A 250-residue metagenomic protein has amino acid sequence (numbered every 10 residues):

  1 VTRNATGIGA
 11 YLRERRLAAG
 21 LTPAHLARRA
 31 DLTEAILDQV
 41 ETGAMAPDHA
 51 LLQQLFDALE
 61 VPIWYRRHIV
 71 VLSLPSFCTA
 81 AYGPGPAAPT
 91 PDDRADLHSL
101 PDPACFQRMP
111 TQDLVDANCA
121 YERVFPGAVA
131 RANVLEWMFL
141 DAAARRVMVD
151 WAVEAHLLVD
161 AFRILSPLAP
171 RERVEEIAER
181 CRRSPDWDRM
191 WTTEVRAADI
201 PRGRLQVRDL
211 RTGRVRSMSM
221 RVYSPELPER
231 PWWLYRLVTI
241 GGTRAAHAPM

Functional and structural regions predicted by a protein language model:
V1-A19: A short, Lys/Arg-rich alpha-helix, primarily the initiator
L12, P23, E34, H49-L52: Helix-turn-helix DNA-binding elements, focusing on the entry/boundary residues of the two helices that contact DNA
H25-A27: Short alpha-helical "recognition helix" segments of helix-turn-helix
R29, H49-A88: Short amphipathic recognition helices of helix-turn-helix/homeodomain-type DNA-binding modules
A30-A46, F56: Recognition helix of helix-turn-helix/homeodomain-like DNA-binding domains that insert into the DNA major groove
P91-G242: Hydrophobic protein-protein interaction segments
G241-M250: Juxtadomain coupling helices with adjacent low-complexity linkers
